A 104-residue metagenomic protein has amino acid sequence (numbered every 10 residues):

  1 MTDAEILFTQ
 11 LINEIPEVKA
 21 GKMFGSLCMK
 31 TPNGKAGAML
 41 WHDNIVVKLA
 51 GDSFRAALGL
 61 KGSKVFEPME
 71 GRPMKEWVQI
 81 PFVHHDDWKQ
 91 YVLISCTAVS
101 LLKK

Functional and structural regions predicted by a protein language model:
M1-K104: Charge-dense, helix-prone N-terminal extensions
